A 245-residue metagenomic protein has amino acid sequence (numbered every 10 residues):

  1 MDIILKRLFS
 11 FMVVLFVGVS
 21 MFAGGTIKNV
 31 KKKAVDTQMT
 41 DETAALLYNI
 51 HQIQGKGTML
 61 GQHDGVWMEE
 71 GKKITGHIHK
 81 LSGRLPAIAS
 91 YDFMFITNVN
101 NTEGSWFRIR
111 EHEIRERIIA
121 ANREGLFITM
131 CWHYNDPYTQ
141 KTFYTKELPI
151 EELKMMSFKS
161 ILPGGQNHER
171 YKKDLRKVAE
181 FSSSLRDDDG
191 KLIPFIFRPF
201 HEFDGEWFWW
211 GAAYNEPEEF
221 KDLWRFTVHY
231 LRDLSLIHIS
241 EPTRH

Functional and structural regions predicted by a protein language model:
D2-M12: Bacterial N-terminal signal peptides that target proteins for export
F11-S20: Bacterial N-terminal signal peptides
G25-I88, G104-F107: N-terminal module-boundary/linker segments of secreted carbohydrate-active enzymes
T58-Q62, P86-F93, F127-W132, F195-P199 (+1 more regions): Structural recognition of the beta-strand scaffold that forms the well-ordered cores of secreted hydrolase catalytic
E70-I78, H112-R115, V178-F181, R244: Alpha-helical scaffolding within the catalytic cores of extracellular/periplasmic polymer-degrading hydrolases
I74-V99, R115-E116, R123-T129: Catalytic domains of carbohydrate-active enzymes, especially glycoside hydrolases
N98-V228: Substrate-binding cleft of extracellular glycoside hydrolase catalytic domains
S235-H245: Residue-level detector of conserved catalytic or cofactor/ligand-binding positions in enzyme active sites
